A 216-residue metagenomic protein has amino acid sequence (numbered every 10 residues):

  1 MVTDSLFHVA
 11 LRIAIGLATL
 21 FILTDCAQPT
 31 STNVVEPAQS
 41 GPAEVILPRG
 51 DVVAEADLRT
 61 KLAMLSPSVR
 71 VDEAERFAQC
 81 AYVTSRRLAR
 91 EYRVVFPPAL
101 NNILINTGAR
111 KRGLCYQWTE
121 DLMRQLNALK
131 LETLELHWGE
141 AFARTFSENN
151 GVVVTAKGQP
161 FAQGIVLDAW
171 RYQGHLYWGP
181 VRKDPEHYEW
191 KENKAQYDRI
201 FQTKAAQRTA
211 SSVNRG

Functional and structural regions predicted by a protein language model:
V2-A14: Bacterial N-terminal signal peptides that target proteins for export
R12-T24: Bacterial N-terminal signal peptides
T24-V45: Bacterial Sec signal peptide processing site at the extreme N-terminus
D51, P67-A74, A78, L104 (+1 more regions): Solvent-exposed, acidic/flexible segments
D57-I103: Secondary-structure boundary elements
N102-W138, R144-F146: Mid-length scaffold segments of soluble, non-membrane domains
N127-L176: Hydrophobic/aromatic-rich core segments of domains that either
G158-G216: A recognition module on extended beta-rich or small alphabeta surfaces enriched in W/G with H and D/E
